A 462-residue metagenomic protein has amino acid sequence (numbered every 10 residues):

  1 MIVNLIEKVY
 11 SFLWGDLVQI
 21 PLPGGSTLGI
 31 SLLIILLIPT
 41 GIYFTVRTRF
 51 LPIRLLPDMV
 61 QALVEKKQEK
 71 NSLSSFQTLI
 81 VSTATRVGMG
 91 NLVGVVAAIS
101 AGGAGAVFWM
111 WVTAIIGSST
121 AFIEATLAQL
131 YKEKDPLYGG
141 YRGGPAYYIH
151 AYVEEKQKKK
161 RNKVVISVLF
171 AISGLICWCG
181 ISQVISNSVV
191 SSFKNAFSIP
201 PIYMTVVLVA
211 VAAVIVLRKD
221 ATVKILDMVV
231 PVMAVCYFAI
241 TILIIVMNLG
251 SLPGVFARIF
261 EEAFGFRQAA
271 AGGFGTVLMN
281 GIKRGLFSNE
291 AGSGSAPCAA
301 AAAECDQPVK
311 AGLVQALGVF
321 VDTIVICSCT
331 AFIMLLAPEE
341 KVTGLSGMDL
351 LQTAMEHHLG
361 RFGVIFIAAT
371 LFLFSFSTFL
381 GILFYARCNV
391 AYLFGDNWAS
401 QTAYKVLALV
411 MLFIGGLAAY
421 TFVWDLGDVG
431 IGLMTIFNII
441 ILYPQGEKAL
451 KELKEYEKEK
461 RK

Functional and structural regions predicted by a protein language model:
M1-M89, I99-A106, G117, I441-K462: N-terminal alpha-helical transmembrane segments of multi-pass membrane transport and channel/translocase proteins
L36, T40, F44-V60, I166 (+6 more regions): Membrane-interface loop-to-helix entry segments
T40-T45, T113-Y141, H150-N187, S191-I215 (+2 more regions): Helix-loop-helix module between adjacent transmembrane segments
R47-P52, N91-V95, C177-V190, V211-I225 (+4 more regions): Transmembrane helix-loop junctions in multi-pass membrane proteins
F50-S75, A97, G103-A104, S119-R161 (+3 more regions): Flexible loop linkers connecting adjacent transmembrane helices in multi-pass alpha-helical membrane transporters
E69-A101, L127-L130, L137-V153, V165 (+2 more regions): Alpha-helical membrane segments and immediately flanking helix-loop junctions that form or couple to the substrate/ion
I116-E124, M204-K219, V230-G250, K283-L286 (+2 more regions): Selective recognition of specific alpha-helical transmembrane segments in multi-pass small-molecule
E124-P136, I242-R258, G272, A302-C305 (+1 more regions): Extracellular/periplasmic helix-exit of transmembrane alpha-helices
